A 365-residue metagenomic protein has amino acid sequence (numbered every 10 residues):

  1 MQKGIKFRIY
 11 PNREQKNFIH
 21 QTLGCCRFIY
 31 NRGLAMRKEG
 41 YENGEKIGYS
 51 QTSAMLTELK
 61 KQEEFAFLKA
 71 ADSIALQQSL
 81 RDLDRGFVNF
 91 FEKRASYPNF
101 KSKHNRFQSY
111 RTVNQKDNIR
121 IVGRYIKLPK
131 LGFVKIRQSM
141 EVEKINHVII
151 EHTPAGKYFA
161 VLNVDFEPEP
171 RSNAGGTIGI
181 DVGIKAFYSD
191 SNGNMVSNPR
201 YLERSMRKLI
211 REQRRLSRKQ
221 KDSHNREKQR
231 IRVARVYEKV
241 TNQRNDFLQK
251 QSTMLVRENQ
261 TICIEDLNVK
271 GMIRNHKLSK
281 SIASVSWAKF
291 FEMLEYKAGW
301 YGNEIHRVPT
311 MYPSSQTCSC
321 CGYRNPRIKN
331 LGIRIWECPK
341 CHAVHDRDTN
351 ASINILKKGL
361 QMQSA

Functional and structural regions predicted by a protein language model:
M1-A365: Nucleic-acid substrate recognition interfaces
